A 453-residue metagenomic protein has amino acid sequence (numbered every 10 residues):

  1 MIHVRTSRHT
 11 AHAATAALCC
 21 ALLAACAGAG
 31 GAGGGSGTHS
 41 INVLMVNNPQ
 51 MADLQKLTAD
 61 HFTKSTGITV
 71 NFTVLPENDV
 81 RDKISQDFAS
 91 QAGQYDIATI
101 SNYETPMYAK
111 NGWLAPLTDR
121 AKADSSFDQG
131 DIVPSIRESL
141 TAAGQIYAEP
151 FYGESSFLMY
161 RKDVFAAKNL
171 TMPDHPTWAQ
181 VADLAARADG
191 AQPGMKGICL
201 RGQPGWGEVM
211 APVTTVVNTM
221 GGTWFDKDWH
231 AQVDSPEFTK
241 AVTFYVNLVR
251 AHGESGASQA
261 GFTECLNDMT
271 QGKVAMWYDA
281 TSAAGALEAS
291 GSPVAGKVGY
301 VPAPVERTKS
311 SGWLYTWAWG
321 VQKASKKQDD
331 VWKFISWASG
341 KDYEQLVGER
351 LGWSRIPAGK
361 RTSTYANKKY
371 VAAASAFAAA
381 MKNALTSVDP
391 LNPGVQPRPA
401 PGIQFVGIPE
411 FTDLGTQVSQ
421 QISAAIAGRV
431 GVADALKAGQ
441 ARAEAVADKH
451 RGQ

Functional and structural regions predicted by a protein language model:
M1-N42, K64, D434-K437, A441-Q453: Short, low-complexity disordered leader/linker segments with a strong preference for bacterial N-terminal type II
H61-I132, A167-N169, D268, G272-M276 (+1 more regions): Extracytoplasmic "Venus flytrap"/periplasmic binding protein-like
T69, A166, D389-Q453: Conserved C-terminal helix/tail region of periplasmic/extracytoplasmic solute-binding proteins
Q86, Q94-A98, S126-V164, K196 (+3 more regions): A structural signal for short loop-to-beta-strand junctions that line the ligand-binding cleft of periplasmic/secreted
N102-S155, Q180, V209-P212, A295-V301 (+2 more regions): Hinge/lid segment of periplasmic solute-binding proteins
A142-F151, S156, A179-A231, L266-N267 (+1 more regions): Extracytoplasmic/periplasmic solute-binding protein
L184-R187, D228-Q259, G299, A303: Glycine-centered hinge/linker elements that transmit conformational signals in sensory and ligand-binding systems
A283-V294, R307-W317, V321-T416: C-terminal lobe and pocket-closing loops of periplasmic/extracytoplasmic Venus-flytrap solute-binding proteins
